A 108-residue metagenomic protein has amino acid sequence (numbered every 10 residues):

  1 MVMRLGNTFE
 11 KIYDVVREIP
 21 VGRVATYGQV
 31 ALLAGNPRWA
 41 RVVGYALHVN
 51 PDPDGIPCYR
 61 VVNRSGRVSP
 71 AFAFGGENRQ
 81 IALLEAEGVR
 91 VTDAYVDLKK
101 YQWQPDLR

Functional and structural regions predicted by a protein language model:
V2-R108: Nucleic acid-binding interface residues in structured DNA/RNA-binding domains, emphasizing the DNA-engaging scaffolds
